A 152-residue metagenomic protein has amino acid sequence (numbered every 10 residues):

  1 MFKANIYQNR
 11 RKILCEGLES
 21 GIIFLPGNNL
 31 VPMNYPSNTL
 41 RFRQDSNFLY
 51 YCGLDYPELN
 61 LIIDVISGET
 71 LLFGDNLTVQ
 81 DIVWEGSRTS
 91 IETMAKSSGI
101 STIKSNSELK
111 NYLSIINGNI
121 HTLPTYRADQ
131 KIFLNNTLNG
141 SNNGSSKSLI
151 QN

Functional and structural regions predicted by a protein language model:
M1-N152: A composition/biophysics-driven feature that prefers long, compositionally simple stretches
